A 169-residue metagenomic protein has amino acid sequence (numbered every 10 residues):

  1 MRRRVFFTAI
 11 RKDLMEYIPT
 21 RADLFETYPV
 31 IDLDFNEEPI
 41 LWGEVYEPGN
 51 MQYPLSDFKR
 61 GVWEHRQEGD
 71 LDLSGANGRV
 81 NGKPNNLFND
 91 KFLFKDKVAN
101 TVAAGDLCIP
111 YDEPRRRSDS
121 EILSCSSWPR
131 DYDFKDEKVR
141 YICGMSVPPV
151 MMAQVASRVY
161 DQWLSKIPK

Functional and structural regions predicted by a protein language model:
M1-F94: Class I S-adenosyl-L-methionine
F7, C125, G144: Short, conserved catalytic/metal-binding motifs centered on acidic residues
T20-A22, K166-K169: Short, flexible loop/turn segments with low-complexity composition
F92-F134: FAD-binding beta-loop-beta segment adjacent to the flavin cofactor pocket
K135-I142: Short, solvent-exposed helix-loop connector elements
M152: Acidic-aromatic/histidine active-site loop/patch
A156-I167: Short, hydrophobic alpha-helical segments
